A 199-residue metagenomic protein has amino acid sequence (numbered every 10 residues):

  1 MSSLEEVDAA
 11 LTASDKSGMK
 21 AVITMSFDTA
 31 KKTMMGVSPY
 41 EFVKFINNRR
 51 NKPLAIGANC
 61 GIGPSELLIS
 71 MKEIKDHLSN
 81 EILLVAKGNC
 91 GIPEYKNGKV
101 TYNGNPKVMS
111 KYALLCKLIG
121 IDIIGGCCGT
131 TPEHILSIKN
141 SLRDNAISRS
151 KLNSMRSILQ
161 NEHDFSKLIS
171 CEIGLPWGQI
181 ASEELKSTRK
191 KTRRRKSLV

Functional and structural regions predicted by a protein language model:
M1-V199: Domain-level signal for soluble alpha/beta catalytic cores
